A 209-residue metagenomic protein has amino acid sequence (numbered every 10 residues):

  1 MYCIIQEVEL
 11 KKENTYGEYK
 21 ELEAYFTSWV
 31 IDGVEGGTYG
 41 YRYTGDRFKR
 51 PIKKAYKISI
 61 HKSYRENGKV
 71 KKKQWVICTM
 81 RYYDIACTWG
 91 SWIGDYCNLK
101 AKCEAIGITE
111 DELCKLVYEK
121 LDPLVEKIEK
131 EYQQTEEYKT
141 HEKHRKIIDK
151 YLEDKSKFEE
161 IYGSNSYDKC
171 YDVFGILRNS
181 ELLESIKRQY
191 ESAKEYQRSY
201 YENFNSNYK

Functional and structural regions predicted by a protein language model:
M1-K209: Conserved glycine(s) in the ABC-transporter nucleotide-binding domain "signature"
